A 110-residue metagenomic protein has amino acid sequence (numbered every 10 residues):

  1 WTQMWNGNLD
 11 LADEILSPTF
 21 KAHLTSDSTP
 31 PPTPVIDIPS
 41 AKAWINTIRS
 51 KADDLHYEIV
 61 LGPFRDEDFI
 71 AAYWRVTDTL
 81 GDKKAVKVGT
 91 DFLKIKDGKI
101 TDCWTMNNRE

Functional and structural regions predicted by a protein language model:
W1: Basic- and aromatic-lined ligand-binding clefts that recognize polyanionic substrates
L9-D68: A solvent-exposed, acidic/Ser-Thr-rich amphipathic alpha-helical stretch
K42-E110: A beta-strand edge to alpha-helix "cap/lid" segment located at domain peripheries
